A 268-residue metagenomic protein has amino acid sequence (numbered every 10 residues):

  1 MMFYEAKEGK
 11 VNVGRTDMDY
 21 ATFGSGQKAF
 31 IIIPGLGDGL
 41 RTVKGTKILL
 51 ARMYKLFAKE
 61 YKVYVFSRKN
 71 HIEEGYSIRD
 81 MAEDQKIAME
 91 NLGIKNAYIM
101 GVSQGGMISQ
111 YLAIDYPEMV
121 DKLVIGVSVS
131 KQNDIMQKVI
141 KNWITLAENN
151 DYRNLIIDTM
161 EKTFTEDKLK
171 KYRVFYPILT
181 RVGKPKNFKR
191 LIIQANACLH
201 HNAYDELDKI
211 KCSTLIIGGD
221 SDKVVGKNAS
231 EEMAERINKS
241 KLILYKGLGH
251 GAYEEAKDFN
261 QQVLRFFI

Functional and structural regions predicted by a protein language model:
K10-I72: Conserved HGGG/HGGXW glycine-rich cap/lid loop of the alpha/beta-hydrolase fold
D80-Y98: Conserved acidic catalytic loop of the alpha/beta-hydrolase fold
A97, G101-G106, G219: Conserved alpha/beta-hydrolase "nucleophile elbow" surrounding the catalytic nucleophile
M107-Q110, I114, D121-N150: Flexible "cap/lid" loop of the alpha/beta hydrolase fold
D134-Q137, N154-H201, D205-E206: Conserved alpha/beta-hydrolase catalytic His-Asp/Glu region
I210, I216-G218, D222: Short beta-strand/loop motif that positions the catalytic acidic residue of the alpha/beta-hydrolase fold
K223-A229: Conserved alpha/beta-hydrolase "acid-adjacent" motif
L248-N260: Catalytic histidine-centered segment of alpha/beta-hydrolase-like enzymes
